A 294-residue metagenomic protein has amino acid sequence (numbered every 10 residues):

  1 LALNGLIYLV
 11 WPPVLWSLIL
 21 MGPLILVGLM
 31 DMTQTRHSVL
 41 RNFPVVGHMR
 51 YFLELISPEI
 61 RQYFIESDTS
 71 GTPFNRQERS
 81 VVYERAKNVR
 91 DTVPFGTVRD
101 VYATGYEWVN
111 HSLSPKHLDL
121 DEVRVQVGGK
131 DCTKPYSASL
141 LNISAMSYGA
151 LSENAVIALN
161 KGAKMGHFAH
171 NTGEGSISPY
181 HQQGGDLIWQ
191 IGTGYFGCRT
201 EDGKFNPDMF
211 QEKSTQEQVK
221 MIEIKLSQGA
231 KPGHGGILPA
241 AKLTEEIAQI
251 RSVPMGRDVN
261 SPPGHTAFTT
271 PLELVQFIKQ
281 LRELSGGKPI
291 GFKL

Functional and structural regions predicted by a protein language model:
L1-A169, G175-G185, W189-Q190, G194-A230 (+1 more regions): Conserved, well-structured core domains of diverse proteins
K161, I177, H181-Q183, D202-L294: Alpha/beta enzyme core
N171-T172, R282: Short amphipathic alpha-helical segments with coiled-coil-like heptad repeat character
